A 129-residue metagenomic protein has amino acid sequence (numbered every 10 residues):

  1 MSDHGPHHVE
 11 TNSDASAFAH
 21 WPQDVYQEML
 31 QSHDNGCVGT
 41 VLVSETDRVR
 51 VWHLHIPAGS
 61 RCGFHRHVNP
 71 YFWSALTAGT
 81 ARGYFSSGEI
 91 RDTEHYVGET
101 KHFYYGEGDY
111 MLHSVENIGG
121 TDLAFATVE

Functional and structural regions predicted by a protein language model:
S2-H53, R61-G63, G83-F85, I90-L112 (+3 more regions): A short, N-terminal "cap"/entry segment at the start of jelly-roll beta-barrel domains of the cupin/DSBH fold
H67-G88: Glycine- and acidic-residue-biased ligand/ion/polar-headgroup-sensing regions
V68-N69, G120-D122: A structure-centric signal for secondary-structure junctions around beta-strands
